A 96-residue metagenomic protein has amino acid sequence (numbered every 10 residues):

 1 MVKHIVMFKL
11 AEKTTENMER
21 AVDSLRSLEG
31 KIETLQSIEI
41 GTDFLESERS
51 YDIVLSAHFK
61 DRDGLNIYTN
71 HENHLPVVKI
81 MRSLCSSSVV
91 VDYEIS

Functional and structural regions predicted by a protein language model:
M1-D52, K60-N70, Y93-S96: Short S/T/G/P-rich N-terminal loop/turn motif that feeds into the first structured element of a domain
D23, P76-K79: Generic recognition of well-ordered alpha-helical segments within structured catalytic/regulatory domains
T34-S37, V78-D92: Conserved short beta-strand edge segments in small beta-sheet-based binding/regulatory domains
N70, L75, L84: Long, contiguous binding/interaction regions
